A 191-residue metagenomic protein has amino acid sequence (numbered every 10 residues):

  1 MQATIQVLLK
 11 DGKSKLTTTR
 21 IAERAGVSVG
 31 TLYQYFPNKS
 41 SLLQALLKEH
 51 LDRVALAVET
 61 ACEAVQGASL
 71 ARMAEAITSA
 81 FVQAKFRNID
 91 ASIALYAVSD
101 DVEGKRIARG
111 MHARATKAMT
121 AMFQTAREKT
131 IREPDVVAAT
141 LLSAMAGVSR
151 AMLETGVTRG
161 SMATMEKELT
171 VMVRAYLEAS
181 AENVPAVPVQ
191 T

Functional and structural regions predicted by a protein language model:
M1, A55, A71-T78, T116 (+4 more regions): Short, amphipathic alpha-helical "lid/cap" segments that border enzyme active or binding sites
Q2, E63, Q83, R87-A94 (+1 more regions): Charged, amphipathic alpha-helical coiled-coil/dimerization segments
A3, V7-S41: Helix-turn-helix
A3-L8, H50, V54, F81 (+2 more regions): Short hydrophobic clusters on alpha-helical segments that form packing/core surfaces in small helical domains
L8, L43-H50, A57, S92 (+2 more regions): Alpha-helical DNA-contacting segments of helix-turn-helix folds
A45, E59-F86, L141, E166: Hydrophobic alpha-helical connector segments
A71-M73, F86-K117: Short secondary-structure transition hinges
S92, Y96-A97, K105, Q124-M172 (+3 more regions): Hydrophobic/aromatic-rich alpha-helical bundle segments in the mid-to-C-terminal region
